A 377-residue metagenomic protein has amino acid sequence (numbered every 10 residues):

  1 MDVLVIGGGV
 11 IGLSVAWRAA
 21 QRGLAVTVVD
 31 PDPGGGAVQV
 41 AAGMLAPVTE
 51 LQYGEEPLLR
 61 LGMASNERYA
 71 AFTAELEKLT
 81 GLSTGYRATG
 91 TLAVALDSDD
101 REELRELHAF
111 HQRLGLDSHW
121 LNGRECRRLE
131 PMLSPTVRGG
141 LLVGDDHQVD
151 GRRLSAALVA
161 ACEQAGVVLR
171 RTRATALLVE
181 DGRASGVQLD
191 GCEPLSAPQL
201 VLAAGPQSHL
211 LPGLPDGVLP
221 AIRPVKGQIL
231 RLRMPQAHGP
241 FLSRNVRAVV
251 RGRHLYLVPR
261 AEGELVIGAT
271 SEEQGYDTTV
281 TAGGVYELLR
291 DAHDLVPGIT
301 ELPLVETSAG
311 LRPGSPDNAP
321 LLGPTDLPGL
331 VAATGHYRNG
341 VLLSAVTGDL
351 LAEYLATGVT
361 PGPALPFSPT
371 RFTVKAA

Functional and structural regions predicted by a protein language model:
D2-T27: N-terminal Rossmann-like FAD-binding beta1-loop-alpha1 element of flavoenzymes
I11, G34, Q207: Conserved Rossmann-like nucleotide-cofactor binding loop
W17-R22, V29-P31, G43-M44, T49 (+3 more regions): Active-site substrate-recognition segment that forms the wall of the catalytic cavity or substrate channel
M44-E125, L129, A292: Dinucleotide-binding Rossmann-like beta1-alpha1 core, especially the glycine-rich loop that anchors the ADP
R60-M63, V94-E103, L141-A160, T279-G284: Short beta-strand to alpha-helix junction loop
L141-G191, L195-Q199: Helical element adjacent to the flavin cofactor pocket in flavoenzyme catalytic cores
V296-A377: C-terminal catalytic lobe of FAD-dependent flavoproteins
